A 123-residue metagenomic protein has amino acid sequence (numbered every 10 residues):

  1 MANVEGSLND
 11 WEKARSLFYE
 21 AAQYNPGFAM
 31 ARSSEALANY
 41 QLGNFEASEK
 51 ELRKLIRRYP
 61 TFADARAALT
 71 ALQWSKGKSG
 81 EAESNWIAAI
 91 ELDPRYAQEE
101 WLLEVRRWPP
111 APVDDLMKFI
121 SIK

Functional and structural regions predicted by a protein language model:
N3, Y19-Q23, R53-R57, I90-E91: Conserved structural position within tetratricopeptide repeats
N3-G6, Q23, Y40, W74: Position-specific recognition of the canonical hydrophobic site in helix A of tetratricopeptide repeat
S7-E20, L42-K54, K78-N85: Structural signature of tandem alpha-helical TPR/SEL1-like repeats, specifically the intra-repeat loop/turn
N25-R32, T61-D64: Generic helix N-cap/helix-start motif at coil->alpha-helix transitions
A31, A38, S48, A65 (+1 more regions): TPR alpha-solenoid repeat register
K54-R57, T61-A63, A67-A97, S121: TPR/TPR-like (Sel1-like) alpha-helical repeat modules
A88-K123: Terminal, low-structured helical/coil segments at or just beyond the last alpha-helical repeat
